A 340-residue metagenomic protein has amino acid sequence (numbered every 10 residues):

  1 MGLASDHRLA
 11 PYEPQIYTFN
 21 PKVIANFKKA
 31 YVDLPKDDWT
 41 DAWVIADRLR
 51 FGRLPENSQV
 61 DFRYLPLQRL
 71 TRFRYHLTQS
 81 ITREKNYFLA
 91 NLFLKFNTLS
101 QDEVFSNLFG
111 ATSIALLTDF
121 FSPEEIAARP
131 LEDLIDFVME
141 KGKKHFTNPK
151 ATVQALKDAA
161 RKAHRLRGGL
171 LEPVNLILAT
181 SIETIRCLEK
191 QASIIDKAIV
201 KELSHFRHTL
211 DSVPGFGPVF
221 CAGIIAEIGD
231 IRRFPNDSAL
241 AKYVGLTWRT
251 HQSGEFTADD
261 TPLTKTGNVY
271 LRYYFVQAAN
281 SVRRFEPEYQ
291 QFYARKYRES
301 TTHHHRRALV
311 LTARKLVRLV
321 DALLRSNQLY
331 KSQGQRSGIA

Functional and structural regions predicted by a protein language model:
M1-A340: A detector of single, family-specific signature residues that are central to catalytic or substrate-handling motifs
